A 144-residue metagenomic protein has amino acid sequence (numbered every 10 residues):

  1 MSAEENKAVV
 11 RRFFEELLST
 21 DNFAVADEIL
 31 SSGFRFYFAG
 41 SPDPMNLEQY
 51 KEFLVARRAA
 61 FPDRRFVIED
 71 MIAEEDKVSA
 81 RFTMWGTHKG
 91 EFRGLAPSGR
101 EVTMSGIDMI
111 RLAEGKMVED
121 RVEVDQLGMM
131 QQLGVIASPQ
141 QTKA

Functional and structural regions predicted by a protein language model:
M1-A144: C-terminal and inter-domain tail/linker signature
